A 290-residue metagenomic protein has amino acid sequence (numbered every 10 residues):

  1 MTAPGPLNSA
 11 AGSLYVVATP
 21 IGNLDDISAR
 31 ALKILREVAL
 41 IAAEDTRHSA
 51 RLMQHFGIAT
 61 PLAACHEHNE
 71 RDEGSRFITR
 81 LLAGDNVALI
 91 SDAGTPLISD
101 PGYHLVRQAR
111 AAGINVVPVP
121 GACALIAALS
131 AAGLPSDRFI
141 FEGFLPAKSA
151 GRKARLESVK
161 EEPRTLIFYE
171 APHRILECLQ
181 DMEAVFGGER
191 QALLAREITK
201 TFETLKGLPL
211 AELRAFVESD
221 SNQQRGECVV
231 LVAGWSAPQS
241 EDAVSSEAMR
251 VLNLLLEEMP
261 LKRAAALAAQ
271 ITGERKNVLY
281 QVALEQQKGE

Functional and structural regions predicted by a protein language model:
M1-H66: Glycine-rich, flexible N-terminal cofactor/catalytic loop recognition
A11, N86, T165, P172-E290: A contiguous loop/helix-start segment that scaffolds small-molecule binding in enzyme catalytic cores
S13-V17, A83-S91, F139, R164-F168 (+1 more regions): Generic beta-sheet signal
I34-I41, G113-V117, T165-L166: Short active-site oxyanion
A43, P118-G121, F168, L194: General beta-strand structural signal in soluble alpha/beta enzymes
A64-R71, L145-K148: Conserved helicase motor
G74-C123, A127: Glycine/small-residue-rich loop that forms an oxyanion/phosphate-binding "nest" at active or ligand-binding sites
H104-E162: Class I SAM-dependent methyltransferase SAM-binding "motif I" and its flanking Rossmann-like core
